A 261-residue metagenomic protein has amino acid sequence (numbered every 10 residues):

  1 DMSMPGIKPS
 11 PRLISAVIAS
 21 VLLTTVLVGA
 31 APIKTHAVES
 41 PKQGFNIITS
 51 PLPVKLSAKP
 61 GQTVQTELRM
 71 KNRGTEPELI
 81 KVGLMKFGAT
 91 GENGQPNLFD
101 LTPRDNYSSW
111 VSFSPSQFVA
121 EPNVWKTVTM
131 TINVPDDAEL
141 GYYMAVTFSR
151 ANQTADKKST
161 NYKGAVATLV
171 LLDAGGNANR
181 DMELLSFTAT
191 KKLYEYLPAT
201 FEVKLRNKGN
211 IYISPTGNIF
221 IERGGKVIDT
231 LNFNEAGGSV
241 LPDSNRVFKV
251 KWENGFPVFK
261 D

Functional and structural regions predicted by a protein language model:
M4-I18: Bacterial N-terminal signal peptides that target proteins for export
V17-V26: Bacterial N-terminal signal peptides
E39-P51, T75-T127, T216-I219, R223-F233 (+1 more regions): Surface-exposed binding patches on compact interaction domains or structured appendages
K42-G74, Q117-V119, M182-Y196, E202: Beta-sheet-dominated interaction scaffolds and their linkers
S50, G61-E67, W125-V128, E139-A145 (+2 more regions): Short, solvent-exposed loop/turn segments enriched in Ser/Thr/Gly
Q65-R69, L79-L84, V111-K158: Ligand-binding face of N-terminal immunoglobulin V-set domains in extracellular IgSF glycoproteins
R73-E76, G88, D136, N207-Y212 (+1 more regions): Short, acidic/polar linear motifs in exposed loop/turn regions
A178-D181, K192-D261: Membrane-proximal extracellular "stem/stalk" segments of glycoproteins immediately N-terminal to a transmembrane helix
